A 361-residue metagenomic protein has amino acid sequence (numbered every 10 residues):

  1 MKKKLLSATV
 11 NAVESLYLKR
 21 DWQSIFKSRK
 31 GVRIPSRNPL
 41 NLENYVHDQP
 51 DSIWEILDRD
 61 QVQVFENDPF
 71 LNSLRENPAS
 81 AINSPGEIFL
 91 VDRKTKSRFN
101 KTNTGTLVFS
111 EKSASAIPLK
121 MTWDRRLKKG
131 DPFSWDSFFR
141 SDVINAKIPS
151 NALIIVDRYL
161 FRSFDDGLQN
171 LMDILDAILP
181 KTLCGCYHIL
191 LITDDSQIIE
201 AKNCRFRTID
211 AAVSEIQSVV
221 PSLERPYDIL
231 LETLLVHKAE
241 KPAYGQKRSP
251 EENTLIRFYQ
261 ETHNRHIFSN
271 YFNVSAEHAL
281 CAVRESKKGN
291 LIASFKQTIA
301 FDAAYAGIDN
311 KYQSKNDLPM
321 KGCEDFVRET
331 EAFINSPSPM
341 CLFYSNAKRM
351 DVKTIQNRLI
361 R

Functional and structural regions predicted by a protein language model:
M1-L127, L168-R361: PLD/PLD-like phosphodiesterase catalytic module centered on the HKD motif
K3-A8, N145-Y159, L191: Short hydrophobic beta-strand segments
K27, S110, S134, F139-R140 (+1 more regions): Compositionally biased, low-structure terminal segments
R126-V143, N170-M172: A Trp-anchored, charged/polar loop motif used as the substrate-binding/catalytic surface of acyl/ester-handling
S137, R158, D195-Q197: Short linear motifs in intrinsically disordered/low-complexity regions
R140-I148, L175-T182: Leucine-rich repeat
L160-D166: Short, glycine-rich nucleotide/cofactor-binding loops
